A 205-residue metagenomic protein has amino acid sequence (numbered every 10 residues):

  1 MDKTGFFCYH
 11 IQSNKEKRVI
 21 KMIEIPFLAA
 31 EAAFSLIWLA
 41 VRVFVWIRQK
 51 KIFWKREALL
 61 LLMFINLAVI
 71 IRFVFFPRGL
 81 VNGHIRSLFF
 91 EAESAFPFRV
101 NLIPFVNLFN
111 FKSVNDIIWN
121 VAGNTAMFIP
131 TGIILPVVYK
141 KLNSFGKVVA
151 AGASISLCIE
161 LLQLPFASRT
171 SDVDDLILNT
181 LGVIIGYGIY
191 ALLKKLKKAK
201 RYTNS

Functional and structural regions predicted by a protein language model:
D2, Y9-H10, N14: Intrinsic-disorder-associated, low-complexity terminal segments enriched in Asp/Asn/His/Tyr and depleted of Lys/Arg
D2-G5, D175: A general marker of short, structured functional hotspots
Y9, R18-S168, A191-S205: Bulky hydrophobic segments
A167-Y190: Alpha-helical transmembrane segments that form the membrane-embedded catalytic/substrate-binding core of multi-pass
